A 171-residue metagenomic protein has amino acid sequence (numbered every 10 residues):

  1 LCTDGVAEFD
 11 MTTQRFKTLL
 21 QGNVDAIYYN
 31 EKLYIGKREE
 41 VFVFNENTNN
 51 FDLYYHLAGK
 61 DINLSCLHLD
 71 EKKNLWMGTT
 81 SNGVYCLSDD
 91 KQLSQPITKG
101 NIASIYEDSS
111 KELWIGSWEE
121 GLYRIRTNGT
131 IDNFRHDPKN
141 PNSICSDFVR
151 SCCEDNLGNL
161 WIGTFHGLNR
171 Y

Functional and structural regions predicted by a protein language model:
L1-Y171: Carboxylate-rich, polar loop motifs that coordinate divalent cations or form catalytic acidic clusters
